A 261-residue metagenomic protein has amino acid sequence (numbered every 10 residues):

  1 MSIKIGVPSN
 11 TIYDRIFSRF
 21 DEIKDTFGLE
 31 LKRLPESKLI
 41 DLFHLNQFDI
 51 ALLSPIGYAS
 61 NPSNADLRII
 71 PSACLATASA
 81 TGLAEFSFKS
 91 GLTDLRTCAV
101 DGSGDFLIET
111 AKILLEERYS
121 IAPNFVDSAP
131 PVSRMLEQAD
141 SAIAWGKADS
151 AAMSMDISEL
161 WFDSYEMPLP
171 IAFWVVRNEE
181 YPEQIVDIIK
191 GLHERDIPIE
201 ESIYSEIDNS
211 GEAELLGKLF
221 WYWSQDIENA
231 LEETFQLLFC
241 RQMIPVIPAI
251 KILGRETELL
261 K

Functional and structural regions predicted by a protein language model:
S2-S9, L92-I108, I188-D196: Short loop->beta-strand "edge-of-pocket" segments that line small-molecule binding or catalytic clefts across diverse
G6, D49-P55, D140-W145: Paired acidic/hydrophobic, glycine-rich loop segments that form the ligand-binding mouth/hinge of periplasmic-binding
T11-D94: Short, glycine-/small- and polar/acidic-enriched structural segments that line small-molecule recognition paths
R19, G82-L92, T97, L169-I185: A bilobed periplasmic-binding-protein/Venus flytrap-type ligand-binding module shared by bacterial periplasmic
E30-L42, A122-Q138: Short helix-initiation/N-cap motifs at beta->coil->alpha
S72-P130, D156, F162: A conserved helix-loop-strand patch within extracytoplasmic ligand-binding domains of the periplasmic binding
V126-Y204: Pocket-lining segment of extracytoplasmic ligand-binding domains
E179-M243: Secondary-structure end/capping motifs
